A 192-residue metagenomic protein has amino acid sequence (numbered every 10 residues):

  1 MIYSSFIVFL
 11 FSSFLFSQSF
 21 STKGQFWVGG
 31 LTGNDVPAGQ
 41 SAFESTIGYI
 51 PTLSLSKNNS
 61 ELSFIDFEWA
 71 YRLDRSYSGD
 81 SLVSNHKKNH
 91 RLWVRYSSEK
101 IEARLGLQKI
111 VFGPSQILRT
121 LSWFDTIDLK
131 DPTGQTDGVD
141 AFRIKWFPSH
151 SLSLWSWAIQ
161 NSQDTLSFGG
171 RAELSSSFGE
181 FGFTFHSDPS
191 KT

Functional and structural regions predicted by a protein language model:
I2-S17: Sec-dependent N-terminal signal peptides
Q18-P37, I65-F67, L152: Transmembrane beta-strand segments of Gram-negative outer membrane beta-barrel proteins
G30-A38, L73-G79, V111-S115, S162-D164 (+1 more regions): Gram-negative outer-membrane beta-barrel proteins
N34-A38, F124-D128, F181: Extracytoplasmic loops and strand-loop junctions of Gram-negative outer membrane beta-barrel proteins
F43, E61, G134-D137, I159-F168 (+2 more regions): Solvent-exposed loop/turn segments connecting transmembrane beta-strands in outer-membrane beta-barrel proteins
S45-L53, K87-L92, G138-F142, L166-G170 (+2 more regions): Hydrophobic, lipid-facing positions within transmembrane beta-strands of outer-membrane proteins
S56-S153, I159, E173-S175: Outer membrane beta-barrel
